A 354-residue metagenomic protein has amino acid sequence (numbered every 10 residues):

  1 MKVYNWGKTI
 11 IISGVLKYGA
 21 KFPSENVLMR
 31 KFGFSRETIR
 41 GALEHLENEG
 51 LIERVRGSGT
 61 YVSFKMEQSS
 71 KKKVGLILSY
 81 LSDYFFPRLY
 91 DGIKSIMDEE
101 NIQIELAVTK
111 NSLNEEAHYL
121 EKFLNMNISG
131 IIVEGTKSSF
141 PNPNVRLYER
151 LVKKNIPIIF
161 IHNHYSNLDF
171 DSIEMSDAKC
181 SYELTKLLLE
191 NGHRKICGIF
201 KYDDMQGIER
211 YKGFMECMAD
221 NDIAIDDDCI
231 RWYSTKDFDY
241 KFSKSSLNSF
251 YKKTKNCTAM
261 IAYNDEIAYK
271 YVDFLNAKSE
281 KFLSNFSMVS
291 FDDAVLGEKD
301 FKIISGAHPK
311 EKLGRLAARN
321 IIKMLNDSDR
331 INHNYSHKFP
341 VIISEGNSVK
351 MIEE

Functional and structural regions predicted by a protein language model:
M1-S70: N-terminal helix-turn-helix DNA-binding module of bacterial transcription factors
V3, D169-G198, E216, Y240-N248 (+2 more regions): Hydrophobic alpha-helical segments within soluble ligand-binding/sensing domains
N5-I12, K17, S63-E183, K252: Alpha-helical recognition/docking segments in bacterial nutrient-uptake and carbohydrate-utilization systems
W6, L247-E354: Flexible loop/turn connectors
G75-L76, I128-K137, I159, C197-F200 (+2 more regions): Periplasmic-binding protein-like
Y84-E99, C180-E183, Q206-I225, K270 (+1 more regions): Short, solvent-exposed amphipathic alpha-helices that sit in or adjacent to ligand/effector-binding or catalytic
M97-V108, C217-F242: Short beta-strand elements in bilobed, periplasmic/extracellular small-molecule ligand-binding domains
L184-I223, H333-K350: An alpha-beta-alpha
